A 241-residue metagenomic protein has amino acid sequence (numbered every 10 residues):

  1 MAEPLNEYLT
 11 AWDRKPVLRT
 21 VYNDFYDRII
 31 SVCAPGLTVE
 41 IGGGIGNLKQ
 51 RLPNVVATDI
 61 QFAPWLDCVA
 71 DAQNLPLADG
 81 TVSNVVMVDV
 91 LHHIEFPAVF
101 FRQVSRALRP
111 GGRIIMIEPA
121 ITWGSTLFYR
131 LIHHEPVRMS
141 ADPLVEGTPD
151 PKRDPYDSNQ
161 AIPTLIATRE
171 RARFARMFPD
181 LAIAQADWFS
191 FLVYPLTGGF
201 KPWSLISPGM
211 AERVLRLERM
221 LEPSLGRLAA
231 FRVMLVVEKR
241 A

Functional and structural regions predicted by a protein language model:
M1-Q73: Conserved N-terminal segment of class I S-adenosyl-L-methionine
N74-D79: Short conserved loop adjoining the S-adenosyl-L-methionine
V86: A conserved beta-strand element that flanks and buttresses the S-adenosyl-L-methionine
D89-V90: Short catalytic micro-motifs in class I SAM-dependent methyltransferases
V99-R113: A short glycine-rich, Lys/Arg-flanked "PGG" loop and its adjoining helix->strand segment in the class I
I114-D150: Conserved class I S-adenosyl-L-methionine
I162-A186: Short alpha-helix
L196-L205, M210-A241: C-terminal lobe and adjacent flexible extensions of AdoMet/dcAdoMet transferase-like proteins
